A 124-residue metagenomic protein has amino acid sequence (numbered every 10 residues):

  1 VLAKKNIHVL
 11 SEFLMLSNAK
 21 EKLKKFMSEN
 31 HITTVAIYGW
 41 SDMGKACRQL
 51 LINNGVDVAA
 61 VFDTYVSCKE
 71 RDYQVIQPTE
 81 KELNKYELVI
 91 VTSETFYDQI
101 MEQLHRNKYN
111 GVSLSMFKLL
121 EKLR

Functional and structural regions predicted by a protein language model:
V1-R124: Hydrophobic, well-ordered beta-alpha structural blocks that scaffold small-molecule cofactor pockets
